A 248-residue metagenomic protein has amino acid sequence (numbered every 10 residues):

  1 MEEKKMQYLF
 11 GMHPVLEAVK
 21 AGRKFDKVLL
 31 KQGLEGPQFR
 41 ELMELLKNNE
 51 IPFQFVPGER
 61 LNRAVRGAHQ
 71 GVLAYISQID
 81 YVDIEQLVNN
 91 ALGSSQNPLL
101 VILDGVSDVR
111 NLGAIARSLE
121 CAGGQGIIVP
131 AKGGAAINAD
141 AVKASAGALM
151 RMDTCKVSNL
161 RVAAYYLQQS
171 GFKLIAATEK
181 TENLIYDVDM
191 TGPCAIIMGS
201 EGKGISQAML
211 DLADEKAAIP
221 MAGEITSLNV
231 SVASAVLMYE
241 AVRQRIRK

Functional and structural regions predicted by a protein language model:
M1-N90: N-terminal positively charged helical leader segments and presequences
G11, D104, N111, S227-N229: Active-site helix-initiating loop/hinge in glycosyltransferases
L16, A21-G22, K143-A148, Q207-K248: Structured adenosyl-cofactor binding patch, chiefly the S-adenosyl-L-methionine
E17-R23, L92-N183: RNA substrate-binding interface of SAM-dependent RNA methyltransferases
K47, A164-Q168, V242: Surface-exposed amphipathic alpha-helices with a cationic face
P57, S77, D104, P130-A131 (+5 more regions): Short beta->alpha connector loops at strand-helix junctions that form conserved, small/polar/Pro-enriched
I175-V230: Active-site/ligand-binding-proximal alpha/beta "capping" segment
